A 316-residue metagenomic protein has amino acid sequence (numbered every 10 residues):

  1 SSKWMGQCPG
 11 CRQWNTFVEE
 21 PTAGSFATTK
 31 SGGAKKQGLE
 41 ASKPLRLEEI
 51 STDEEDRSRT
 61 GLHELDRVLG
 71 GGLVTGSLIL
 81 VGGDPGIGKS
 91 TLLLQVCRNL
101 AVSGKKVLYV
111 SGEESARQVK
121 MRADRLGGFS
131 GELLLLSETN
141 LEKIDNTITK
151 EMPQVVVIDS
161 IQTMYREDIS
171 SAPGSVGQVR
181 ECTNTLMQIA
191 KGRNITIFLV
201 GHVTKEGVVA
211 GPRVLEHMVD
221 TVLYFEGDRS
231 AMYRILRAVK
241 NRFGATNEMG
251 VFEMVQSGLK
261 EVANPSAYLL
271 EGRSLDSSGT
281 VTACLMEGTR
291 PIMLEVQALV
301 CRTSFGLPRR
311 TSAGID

Functional and structural regions predicted by a protein language model:
S1, M5, R12: Cys/His-coordinated zinc-binding microdomains
P9-F17, P21-S51, T149-V155, Q162 (+1 more regions): Conserved P-loop NTPase
T16, P85-I87, E113-R117, R125-G128 (+9 more regions): Conserved nucleotide-binding/hydrolysis micro-motifs of P-loop NTPases
G33-F129, D145: The Walker A/P-loop phosphate-binding site
E54-R57, G82, S130-E138, Y165-R180 (+1 more regions): Flexible beta-alpha connector loops of hexameric P-loop NTPases
A123-D124, V208-M218: Short regulatory helix/loop adjacent to the ATP-binding pocket of P-loop NTPases
L135-N194: Phosphate-binding/switch loop-helix module in NTP-utilizing enzymes
G177-F198, H202, M218-R229: Substrate-engagement module of ASCE P-loop NTPases
